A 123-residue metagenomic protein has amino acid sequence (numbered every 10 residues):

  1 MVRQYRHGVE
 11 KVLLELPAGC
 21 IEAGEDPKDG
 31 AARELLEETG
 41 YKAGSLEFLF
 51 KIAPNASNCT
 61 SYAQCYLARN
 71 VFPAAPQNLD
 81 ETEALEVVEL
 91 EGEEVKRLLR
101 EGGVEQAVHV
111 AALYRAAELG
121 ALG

Functional and structural regions predicted by a protein language model:
M1-R33, E37, V71, E81: Conserved Nudix-box catalytic region and its N-terminal flanking loop in Nudix hydrolases and closely related
V12, A23, F48, S57 (+2 more regions): Nudix hydrolase/Nudix homology domain
E15, C65, E89: Short aromatic/basic micro-patch
K42-L49: A short coil-to-beta-strand element that immediately follows conserved catalytic motifs
I52-A74: Active-site-adjacent beta-strand/loop module that shapes the phosphate/pyrophosphate-binding cleft
